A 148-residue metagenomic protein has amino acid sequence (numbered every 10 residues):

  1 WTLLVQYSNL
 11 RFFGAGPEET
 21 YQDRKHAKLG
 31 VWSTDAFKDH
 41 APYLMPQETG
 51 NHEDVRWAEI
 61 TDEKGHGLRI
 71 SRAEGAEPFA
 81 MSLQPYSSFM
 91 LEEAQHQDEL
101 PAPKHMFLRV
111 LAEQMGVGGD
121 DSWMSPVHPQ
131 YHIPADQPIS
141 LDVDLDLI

Functional and structural regions predicted by a protein language model:
W1-I148: Beta-strand/loop-rich accessory regions of lumenal/periplasmic or secreted enzymes, predominantly carbohydrate-active
